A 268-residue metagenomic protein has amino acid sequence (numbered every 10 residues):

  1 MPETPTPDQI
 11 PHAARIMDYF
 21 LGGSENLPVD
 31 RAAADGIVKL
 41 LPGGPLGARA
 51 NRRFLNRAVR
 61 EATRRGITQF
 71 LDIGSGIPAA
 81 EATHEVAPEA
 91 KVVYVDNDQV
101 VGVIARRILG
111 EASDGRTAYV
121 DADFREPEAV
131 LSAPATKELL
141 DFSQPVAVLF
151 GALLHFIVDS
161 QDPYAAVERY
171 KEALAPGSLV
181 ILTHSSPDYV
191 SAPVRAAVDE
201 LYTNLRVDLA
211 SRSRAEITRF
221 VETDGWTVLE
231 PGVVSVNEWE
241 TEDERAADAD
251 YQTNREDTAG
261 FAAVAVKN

Functional and structural regions predicted by a protein language model:
M1-A122, E126-L140, R169-K171, A259-G260: Rossmann-like AdoMet
M17, W226-W239: Conserved S-adenosyl-L-methionine
F124-R125, P134-Y164: A short SAM/SAH-binding and catalytic strip from SAM-dependent methyltransferases
A147-F150, A166, A173-H184: Conserved beta-strand signature within the Rossmann-like core of class I S-adenosyl-L-methionine
L153-F156, S185-Y189: Short "lid" loop at the C-terminus of a central beta-strand within the Rossmann-like core of SAM-dependent
P193-A215: Conserved Class I S-adenosyl-L-methionine
D208-G232: Short alpha-helix
E242-N268: Core SAM-dependent methyltransferase catalytic element
